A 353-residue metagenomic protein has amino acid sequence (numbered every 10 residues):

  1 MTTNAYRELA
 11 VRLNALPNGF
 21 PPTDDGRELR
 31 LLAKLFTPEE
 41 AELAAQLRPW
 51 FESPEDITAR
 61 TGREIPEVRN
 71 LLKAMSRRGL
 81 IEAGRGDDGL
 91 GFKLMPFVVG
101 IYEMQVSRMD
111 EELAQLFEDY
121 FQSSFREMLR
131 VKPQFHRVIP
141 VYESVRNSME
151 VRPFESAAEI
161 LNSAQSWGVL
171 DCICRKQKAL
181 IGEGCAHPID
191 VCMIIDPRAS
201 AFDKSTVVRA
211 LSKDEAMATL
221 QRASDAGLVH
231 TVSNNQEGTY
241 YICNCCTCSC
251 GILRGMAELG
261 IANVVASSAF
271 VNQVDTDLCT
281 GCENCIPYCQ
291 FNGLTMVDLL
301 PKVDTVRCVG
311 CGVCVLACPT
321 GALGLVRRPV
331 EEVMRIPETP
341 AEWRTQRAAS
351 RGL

Functional and structural regions predicted by a protein language model:
W50-T61: Short acidic, hydrophobic short linear motifs in intrinsically disordered regions
T61-R77: Short amphipathic alpha-helical interaction segments
S76-D87, L294-T295, L323-G324: A short, conserved structural fragment
G79, G227, E283, N292 (+2 more regions): Glycine-centered, phosphate/nucleic-acid-interacting loop/turn motifs that mediate DNA/RNA or nucleotide
G89-R126: Short, amphipathic alpha-helical interaction segments positioned at domain boundaries
F125-V271: Catalytic cores of enzyme domains
T231-T239, L259-G310, R328-E331: Ferredoxin-like iron-sulfur electron-transfer modules
T305-L353: Flanking helices and flexible, charged tails adjoining ferredoxin-like Fe-S electron-transfer domains in multi-subunit
